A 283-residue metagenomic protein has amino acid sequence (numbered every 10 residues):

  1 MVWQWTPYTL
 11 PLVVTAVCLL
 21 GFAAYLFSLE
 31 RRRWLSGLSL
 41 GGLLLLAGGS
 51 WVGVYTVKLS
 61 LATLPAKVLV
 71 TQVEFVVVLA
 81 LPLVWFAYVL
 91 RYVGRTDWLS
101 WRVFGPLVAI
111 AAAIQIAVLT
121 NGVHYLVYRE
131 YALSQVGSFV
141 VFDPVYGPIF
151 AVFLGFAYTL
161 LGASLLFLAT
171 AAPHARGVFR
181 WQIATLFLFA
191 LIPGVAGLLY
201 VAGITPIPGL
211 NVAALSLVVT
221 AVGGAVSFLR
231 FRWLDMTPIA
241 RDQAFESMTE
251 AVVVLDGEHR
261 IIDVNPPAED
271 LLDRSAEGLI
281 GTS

Functional and structural regions predicted by a protein language model:
M1-V2, A132-P148: Juxtamembrane membrane-water interface segments that cap and precede transmembrane helices
Q4-L20, R31-Y128, G147-Y158, G209-V218: Individual alpha-helical transmembrane segments in multi-pass integral membrane proteins
W5, T9-L12, L19-L26, G42-L45 (+3 more regions): Interfacial "cap-and-anchor" motif at the non-cytosolic start of specific transmembrane alpha-helices
G155-H174: Transmembrane alpha-helical segments in integral membrane proteins
E250-A251, E258: Sensory-domain cores of signal-transduction modules, predominantly PAS/LOV
I261-I262: Conserved hydrophobic beta-strand signature of PAS-family and PAS-like sensory domains
A268-L279: PAS/PAS-like sensory domain cap-loop motif
